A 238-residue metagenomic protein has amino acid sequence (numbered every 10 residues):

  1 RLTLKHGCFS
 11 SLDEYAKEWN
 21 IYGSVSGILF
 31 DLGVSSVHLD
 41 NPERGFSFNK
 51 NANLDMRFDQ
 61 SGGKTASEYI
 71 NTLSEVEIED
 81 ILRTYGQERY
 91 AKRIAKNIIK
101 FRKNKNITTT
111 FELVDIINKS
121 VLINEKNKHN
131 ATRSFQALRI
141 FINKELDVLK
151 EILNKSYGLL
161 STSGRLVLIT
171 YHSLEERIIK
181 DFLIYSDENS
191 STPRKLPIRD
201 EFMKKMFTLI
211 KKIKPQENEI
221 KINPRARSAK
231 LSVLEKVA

Functional and structural regions predicted by a protein language model:
R1-A238: S-adenosyl-L-methionine-dependent methyltransferase catalytic core, i.e., the SAM/SAH-binding region
